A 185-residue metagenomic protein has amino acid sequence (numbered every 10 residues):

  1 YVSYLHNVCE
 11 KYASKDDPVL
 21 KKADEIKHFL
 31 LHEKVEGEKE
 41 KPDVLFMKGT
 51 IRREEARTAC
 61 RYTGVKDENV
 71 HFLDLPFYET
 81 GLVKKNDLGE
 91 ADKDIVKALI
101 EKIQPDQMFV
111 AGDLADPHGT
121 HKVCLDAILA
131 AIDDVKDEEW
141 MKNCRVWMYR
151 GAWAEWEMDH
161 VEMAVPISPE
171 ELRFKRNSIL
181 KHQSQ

Functional and structural regions predicted by a protein language model:
Y1-Q185: Metal-dependent de-N-acetylase/amidase catalytic core
